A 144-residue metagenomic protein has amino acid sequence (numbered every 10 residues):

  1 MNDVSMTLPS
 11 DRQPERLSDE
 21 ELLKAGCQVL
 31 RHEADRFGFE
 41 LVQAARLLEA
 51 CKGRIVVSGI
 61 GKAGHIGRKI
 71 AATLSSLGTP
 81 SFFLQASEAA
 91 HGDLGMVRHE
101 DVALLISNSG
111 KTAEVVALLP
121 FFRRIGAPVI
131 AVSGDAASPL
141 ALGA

Functional and structural regions predicted by a protein language model:
M1-A50: An N-terminal, well-structured beta->alpha segment
G53-A144: Glycine-rich phosphate-binding loops that contact phosphosugars or nucleotide phosphates
